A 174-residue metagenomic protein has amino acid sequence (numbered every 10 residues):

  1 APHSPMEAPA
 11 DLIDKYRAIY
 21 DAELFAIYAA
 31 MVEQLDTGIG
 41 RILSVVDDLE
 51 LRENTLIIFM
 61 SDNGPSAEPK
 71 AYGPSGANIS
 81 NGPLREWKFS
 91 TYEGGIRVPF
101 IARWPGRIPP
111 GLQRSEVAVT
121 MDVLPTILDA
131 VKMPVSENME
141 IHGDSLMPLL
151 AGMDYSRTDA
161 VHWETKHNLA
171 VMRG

Functional and structural regions predicted by a protein language model:
A1, V32, I39-I42, L56-S61 (+2 more regions): Beta-strand elements within well-structured catalytic alpha/beta cores of enzymes that handle phosphate/sulfate esters
A1-A26, S66-P74: Active-site His/acidic residue clusters
A1-K15, D47-I58, E93: Active-site regions of oxyanion-processing enzymes, predominantly non-cytosolic
I19, G38, I42-V45, W87 (+3 more regions): Generic, well-ordered alpha-helical scaffold segments in large soluble proteins
A22, A26-E33, R114-A118, E140: Soluble non-cytosolic domains of exported or imported proteins
Q34-Y72: Metal-dependent active-site segment of extracytoplasmic phospho-/sulfohydrolases and closely related
L51-I57, R97-V98, Y155-D159, M172-G174: Loop/turn elements at helix/coil->beta-strand transitions in domains of secreted/extracellular proteins
P65-T91, R107-E116, M121-G174: C-terminal cap/loop subdomain of S1 sulfatases and analogous C-terminal strand-loop tails that border
